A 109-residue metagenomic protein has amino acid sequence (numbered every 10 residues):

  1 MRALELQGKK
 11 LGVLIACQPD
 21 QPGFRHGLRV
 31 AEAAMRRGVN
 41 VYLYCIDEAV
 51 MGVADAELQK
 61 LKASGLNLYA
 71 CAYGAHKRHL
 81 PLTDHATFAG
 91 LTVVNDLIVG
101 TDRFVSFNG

Functional and structural regions predicted by a protein language model:
M1-G8: Positively charged, low-complexity intrinsically disordered leader regions
K10, R36-Y42, N67: Residues at the starts of beta-strands that form the adenosine-phosphate
L11-R25, I46-G52: Short, glycine-rich nucleotide/cofactor-binding loops
Q21-R36, L43: Histidine-anchored nucleotide/phosphate-binding helix
M35, K62, I98: Anion (oxyanion) recognition and catalysis
L43-Y44, A49-S64: N-terminal beta-loop-helix "entrance" segment that forms/cooperates in small-molecule cofactor or anionic ligand
E57-D84: A glycine-rich helix N-cap at a beta->alpha junction
L80-F107: C-terminal structural segments of small proteins and small subunits
